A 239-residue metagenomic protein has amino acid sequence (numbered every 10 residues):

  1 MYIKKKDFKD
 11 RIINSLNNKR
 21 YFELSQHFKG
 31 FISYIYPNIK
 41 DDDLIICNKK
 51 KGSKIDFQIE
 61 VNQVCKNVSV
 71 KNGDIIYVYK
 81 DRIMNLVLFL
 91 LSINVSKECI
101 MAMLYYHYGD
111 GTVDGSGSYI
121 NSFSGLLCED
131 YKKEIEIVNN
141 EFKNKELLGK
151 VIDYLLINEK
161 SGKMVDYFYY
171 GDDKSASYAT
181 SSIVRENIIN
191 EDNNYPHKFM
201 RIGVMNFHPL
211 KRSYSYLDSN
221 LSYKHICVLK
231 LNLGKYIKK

Functional and structural regions predicted by a protein language model:
M1-K239: Short, positively charged
